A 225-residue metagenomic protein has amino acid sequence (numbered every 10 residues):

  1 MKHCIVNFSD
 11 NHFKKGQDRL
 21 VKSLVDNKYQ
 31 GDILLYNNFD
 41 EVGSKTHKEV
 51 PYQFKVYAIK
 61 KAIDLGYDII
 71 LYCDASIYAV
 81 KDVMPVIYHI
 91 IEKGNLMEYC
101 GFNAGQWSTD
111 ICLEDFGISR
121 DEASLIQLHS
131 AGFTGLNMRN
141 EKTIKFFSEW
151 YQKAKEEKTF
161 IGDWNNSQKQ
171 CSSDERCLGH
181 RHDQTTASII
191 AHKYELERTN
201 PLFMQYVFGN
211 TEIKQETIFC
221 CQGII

Functional and structural regions predicted by a protein language model:
M1-D68, L178-R181, Y194-E195, F219-I225: N-terminal anchoring/stem segment of glycosyltransferases
K2-H3, K93, H129-G132: Short, surface-exposed beta-edge/turn micro-motifs
D32-E41, M97-F102, E157-N166: A generic structural motif
D32-Y36, L71-D74, A79, L96-Y99 (+2 more regions): A structural signal for short, well-ordered beta-strand segments and their strand-loop junctions that often border
F39-S44, A104-G105, Q205-G209: A short acidic, often aromatic-flanked loop/helix-cap motif at beta-alpha or helix-coil junctions that lines enzyme
K55-I111: GT-A fold catalytic core of metal-dependent nucleotide-sugar glycosyltransferases, centered on the diacidic
C112-S124: Short, flexible, basic/aromatic active-site loop/helix in glycosyltransferases
S124-I225: Catalytic core and acceptor-binding pocket of nucleotide-sugar-dependent glycosyltransferases
